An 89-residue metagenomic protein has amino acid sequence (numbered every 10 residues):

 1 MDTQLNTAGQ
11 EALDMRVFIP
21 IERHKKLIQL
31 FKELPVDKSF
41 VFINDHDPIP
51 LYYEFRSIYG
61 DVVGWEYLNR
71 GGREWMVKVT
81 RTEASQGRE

Functional and structural regions predicted by a protein language model:
D2-E89: Positively charged, polar, low-complexity stretches
